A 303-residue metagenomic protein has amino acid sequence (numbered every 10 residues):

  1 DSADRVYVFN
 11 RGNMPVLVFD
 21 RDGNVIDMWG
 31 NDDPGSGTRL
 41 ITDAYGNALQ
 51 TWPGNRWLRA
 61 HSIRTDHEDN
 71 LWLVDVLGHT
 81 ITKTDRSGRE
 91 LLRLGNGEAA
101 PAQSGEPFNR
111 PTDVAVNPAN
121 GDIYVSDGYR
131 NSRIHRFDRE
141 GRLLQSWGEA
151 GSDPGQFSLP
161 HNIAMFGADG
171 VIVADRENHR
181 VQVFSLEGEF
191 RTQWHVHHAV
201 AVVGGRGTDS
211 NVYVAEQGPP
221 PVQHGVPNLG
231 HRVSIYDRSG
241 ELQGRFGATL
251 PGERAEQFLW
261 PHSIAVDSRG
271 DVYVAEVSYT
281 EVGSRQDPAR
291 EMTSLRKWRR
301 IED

Functional and structural regions predicted by a protein language model:
D1-D303: Eukaryotic scaffold repeat domains enriched in small/polar residues
